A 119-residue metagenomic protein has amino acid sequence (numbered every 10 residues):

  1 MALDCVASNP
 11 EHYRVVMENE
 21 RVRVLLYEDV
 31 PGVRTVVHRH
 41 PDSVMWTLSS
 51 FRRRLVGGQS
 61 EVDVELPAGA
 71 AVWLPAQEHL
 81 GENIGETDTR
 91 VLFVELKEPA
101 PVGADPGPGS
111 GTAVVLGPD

Functional and structural regions predicted by a protein language model:
A2-T35: N-terminal first-folded block
V15, V24-L26, V44, A71-W73 (+1 more regions): Conserved hydrophobic/aromatic beta-strand scaffold that supports enzyme active sites
V16, Y27, R34-R39, V56 (+2 more regions): Short histidine-centered beta-strand/loop micro-motifs that create catalytic or ligand/metal-coordination sites
M17-E20, G58-A76: Short acidic-glycine-tyrosine-enriched beta hairpin
D29, R39-R54: Short, conserved beta-strand element in jelly-roll/cupin
G32-T35, A71-E82: Histidine-centered metal-chelating micro-motifs
S50, A76-P99: Ligand-binding loop in jelly-roll beta-barrel domains
P101-D119: Surface-exposed beta-loop interaction hotspot
